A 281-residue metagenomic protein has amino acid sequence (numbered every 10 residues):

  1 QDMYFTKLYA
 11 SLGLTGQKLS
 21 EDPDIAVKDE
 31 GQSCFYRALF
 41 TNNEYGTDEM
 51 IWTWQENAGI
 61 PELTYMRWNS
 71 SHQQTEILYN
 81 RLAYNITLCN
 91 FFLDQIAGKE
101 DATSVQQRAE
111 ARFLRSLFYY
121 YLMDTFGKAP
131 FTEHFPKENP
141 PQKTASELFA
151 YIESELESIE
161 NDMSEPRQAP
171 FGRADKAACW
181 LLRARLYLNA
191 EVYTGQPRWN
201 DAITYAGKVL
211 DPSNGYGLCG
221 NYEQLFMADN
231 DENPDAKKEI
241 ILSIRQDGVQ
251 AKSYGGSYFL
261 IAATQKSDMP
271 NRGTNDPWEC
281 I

Functional and structural regions predicted by a protein language model:
Q1-E110, L117-T125, P130-E133, N139 (+2 more regions): Short acidic-aromatic linear motifs embedded in glycine-rich loops, typified by GG[WY][YF]DAGD(H) and related
L78-R81, T144-E147, E191-D201: Short coil/turn connectors between adjacent alpha-helices in alpha-solenoid helical repeat scaffolds
